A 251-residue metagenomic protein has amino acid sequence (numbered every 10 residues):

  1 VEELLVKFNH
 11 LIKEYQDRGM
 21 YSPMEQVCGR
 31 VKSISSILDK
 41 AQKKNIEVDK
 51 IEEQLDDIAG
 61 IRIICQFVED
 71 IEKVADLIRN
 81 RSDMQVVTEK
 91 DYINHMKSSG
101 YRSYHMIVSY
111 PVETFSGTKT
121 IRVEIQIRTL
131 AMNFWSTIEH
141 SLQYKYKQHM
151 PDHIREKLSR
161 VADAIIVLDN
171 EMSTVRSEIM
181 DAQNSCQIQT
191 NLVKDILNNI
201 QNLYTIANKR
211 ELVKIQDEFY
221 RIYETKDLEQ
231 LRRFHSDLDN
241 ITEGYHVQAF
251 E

Functional and structural regions predicted by a protein language model:
V1-E14, E124-F250: An acidic, glycine-/histidine-flanked metal-binding catalytic module
V1-N45: Surface-exposed, low-hydrophobicity interaction/linker segments
Y15-G19, K50-G60: A short, surface-exposed helix-loop junction/capping segment
E52, A59, I64-T174: Long beta-strand-rich cores associated with HINT superfamily self-processing modules
